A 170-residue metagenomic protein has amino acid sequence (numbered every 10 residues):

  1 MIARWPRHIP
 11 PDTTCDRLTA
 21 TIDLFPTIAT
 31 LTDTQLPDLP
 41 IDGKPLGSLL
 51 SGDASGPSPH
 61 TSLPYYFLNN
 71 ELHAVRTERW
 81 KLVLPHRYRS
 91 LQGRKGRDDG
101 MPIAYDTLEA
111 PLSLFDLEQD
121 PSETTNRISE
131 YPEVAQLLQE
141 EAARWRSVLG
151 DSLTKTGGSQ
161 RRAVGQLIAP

Functional and structural regions predicted by a protein language model:
I2, F25-A29, G47, S51 (+4 more regions): Non-transmembrane alpha-helical segments in soluble domains of secreted/periplasmic/extracellular proteins
A3-W5, L84-H86, Y131: Active-site proximal loops enriched in glycine and acidic residues that flank catalytic Cys/His/Asp and coordinate
H8-T13, R17-S113, L117, S152 (+1 more regions): C-terminal cap/loop subdomain of S1 sulfatases and analogous C-terminal strand-loop tails that border
P11-T14, T124, I128: Active-site oxyanion-binding pockets that recognize sulfate/phosphate
D120: Intrinsically disordered, low-complexity polar regions and short flexible loop motifs
A142-G158: Bilobed periplasmic-binding protein-like "clamshell/Venus-flytrap" ligand-binding domains
T154-I168: Short, charged, surface-exposed hinge/linker loops at domain edges that act as mobile lids or interdomain connectors
